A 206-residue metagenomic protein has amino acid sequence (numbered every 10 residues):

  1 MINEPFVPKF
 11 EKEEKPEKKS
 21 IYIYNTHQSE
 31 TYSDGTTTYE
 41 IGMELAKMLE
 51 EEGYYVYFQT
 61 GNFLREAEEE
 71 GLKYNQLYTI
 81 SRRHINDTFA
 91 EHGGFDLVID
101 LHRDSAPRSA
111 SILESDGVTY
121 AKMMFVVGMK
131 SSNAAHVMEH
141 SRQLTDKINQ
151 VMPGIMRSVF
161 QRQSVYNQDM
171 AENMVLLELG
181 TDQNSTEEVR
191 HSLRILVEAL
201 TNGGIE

Functional and structural regions predicted by a protein language model:
M1-Y24: Non-catalytic propeptide/linker segments at domain boundaries
S20-N25, Y57, L97-H102, M124-V126 (+1 more regions): Soluble periplasmic/extracytoplasmic beta-strand elements of cell-envelope proteins
Q28-T36, L45, A67-Q76, V127-A135 (+1 more regions): Second-shell loop/turn segments in exported
D34-I112: Catalytic-core regions of hydrolytic enzymes
G42-A46, T79-N86, M138-T145, R190-L193 (+1 more regions): Extracytoplasmic/secreted envelope proteins and their assembly/folding machinery, especially bacterial periplasmic
P107-N133, S141: A short, glycine/acidic-enriched catalytic loop
N133-F160: Active-site-adjacent substrate-binding region of metalloamidase/peptidase-like peptide-processing proteins
S158-E206: Active-site-adjacent mobile loop/cap segments within catalytic or ligand-binding domains
